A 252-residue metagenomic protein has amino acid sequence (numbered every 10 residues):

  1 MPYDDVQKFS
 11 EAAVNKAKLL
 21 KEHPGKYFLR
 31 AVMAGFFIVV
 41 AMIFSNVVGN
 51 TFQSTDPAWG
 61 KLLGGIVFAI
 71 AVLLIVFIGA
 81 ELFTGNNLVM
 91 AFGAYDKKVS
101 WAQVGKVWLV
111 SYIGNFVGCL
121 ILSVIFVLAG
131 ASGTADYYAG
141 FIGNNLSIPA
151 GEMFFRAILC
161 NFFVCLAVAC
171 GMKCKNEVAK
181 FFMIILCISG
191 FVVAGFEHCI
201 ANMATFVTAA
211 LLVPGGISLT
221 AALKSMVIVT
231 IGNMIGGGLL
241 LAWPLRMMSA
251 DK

Functional and structural regions predicted by a protein language model:
M1-K252: Alpha-helical transmembrane segments and their helix-helix packing motifs
